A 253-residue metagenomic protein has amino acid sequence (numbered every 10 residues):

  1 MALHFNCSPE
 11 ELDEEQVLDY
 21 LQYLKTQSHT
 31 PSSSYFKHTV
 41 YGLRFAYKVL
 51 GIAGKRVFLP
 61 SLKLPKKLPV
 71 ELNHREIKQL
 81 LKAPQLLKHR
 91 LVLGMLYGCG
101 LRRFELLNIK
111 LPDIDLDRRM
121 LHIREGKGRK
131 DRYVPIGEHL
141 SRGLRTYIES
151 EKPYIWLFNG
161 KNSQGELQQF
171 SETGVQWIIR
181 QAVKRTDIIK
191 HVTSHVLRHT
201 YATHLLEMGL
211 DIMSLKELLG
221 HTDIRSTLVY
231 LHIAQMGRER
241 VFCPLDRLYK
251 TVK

Functional and structural regions predicted by a protein language model:
M1-K253: Conserved catalytic core of the tyrosine transesterase superfamily
